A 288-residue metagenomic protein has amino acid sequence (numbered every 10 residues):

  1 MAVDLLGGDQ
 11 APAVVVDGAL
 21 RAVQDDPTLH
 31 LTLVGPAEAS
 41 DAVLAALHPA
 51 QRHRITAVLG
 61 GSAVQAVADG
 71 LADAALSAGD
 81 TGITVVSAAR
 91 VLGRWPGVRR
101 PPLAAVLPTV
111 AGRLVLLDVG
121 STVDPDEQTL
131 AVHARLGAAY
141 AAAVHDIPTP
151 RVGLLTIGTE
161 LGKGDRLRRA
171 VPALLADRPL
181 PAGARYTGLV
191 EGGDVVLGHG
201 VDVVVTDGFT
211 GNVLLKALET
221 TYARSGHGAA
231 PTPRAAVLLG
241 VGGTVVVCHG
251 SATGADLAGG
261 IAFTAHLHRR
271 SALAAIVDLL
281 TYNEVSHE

Functional and structural regions predicted by a protein language model:
M1-A13, G120-A131, V247-G254: Short, glycine-rich nucleotide/cofactor-binding loops
M1-A39: N-terminal phosphate-binding or glycine-rich loops at protein starts, especially the Walker A/P-loop of NTPases
D4, Q24-D25, P49-Q51, V67-G70 (+7 more regions): Solvent-exposed alpha-helices and their adjacent loops that cap or buttress functional pockets in soluble metabolic
A13-V14, D25-T32, V123-L189, D202: Glycine-rich phosphate/diphosphate-binding loop of Rossmann-like nucleotide-binding domains
A37-V43, G162-G164: Short, charged/polar "capping" segments at the starts of alpha-helices and the immediately preceding loops
A45-A72: Phosphate/nucleotide-donor binding subsite
A63-S87, T159, K163, R168-P233: Glycine-rich phosphate-binding loop
A89-L116, G198-E288: Glycine-rich phosphate/nucleotide-binding loop
